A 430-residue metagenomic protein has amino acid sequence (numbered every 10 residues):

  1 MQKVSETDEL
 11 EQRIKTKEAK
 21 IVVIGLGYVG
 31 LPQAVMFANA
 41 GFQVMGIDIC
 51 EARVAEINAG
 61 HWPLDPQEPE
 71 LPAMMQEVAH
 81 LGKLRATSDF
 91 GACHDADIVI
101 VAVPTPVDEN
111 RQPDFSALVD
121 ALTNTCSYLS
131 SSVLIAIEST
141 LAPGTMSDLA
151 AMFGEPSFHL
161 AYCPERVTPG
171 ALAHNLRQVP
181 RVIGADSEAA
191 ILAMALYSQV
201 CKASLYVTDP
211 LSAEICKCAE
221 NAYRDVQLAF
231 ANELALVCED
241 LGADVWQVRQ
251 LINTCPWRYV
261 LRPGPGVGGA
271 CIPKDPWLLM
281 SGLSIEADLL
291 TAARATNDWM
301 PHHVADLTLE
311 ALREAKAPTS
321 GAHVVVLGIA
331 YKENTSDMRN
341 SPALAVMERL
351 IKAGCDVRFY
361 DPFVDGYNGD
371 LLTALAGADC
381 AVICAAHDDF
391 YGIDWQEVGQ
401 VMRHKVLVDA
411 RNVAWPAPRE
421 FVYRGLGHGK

Functional and structural regions predicted by a protein language model:
Q2-K430: Structural/interface elements that position substrates and couple domains in central-metabolism enzymes
